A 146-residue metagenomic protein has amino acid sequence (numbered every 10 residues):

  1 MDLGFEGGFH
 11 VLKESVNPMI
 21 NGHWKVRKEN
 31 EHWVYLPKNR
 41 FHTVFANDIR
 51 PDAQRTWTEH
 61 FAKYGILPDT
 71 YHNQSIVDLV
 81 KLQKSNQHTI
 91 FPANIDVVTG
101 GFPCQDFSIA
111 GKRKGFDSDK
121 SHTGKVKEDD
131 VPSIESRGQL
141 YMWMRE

Functional and structural regions predicted by a protein language model:
M1-E146: Conserved active-site and SAM-binding loop architecture of S-adenosyl-L-methionine-dependent nucleic-acid
